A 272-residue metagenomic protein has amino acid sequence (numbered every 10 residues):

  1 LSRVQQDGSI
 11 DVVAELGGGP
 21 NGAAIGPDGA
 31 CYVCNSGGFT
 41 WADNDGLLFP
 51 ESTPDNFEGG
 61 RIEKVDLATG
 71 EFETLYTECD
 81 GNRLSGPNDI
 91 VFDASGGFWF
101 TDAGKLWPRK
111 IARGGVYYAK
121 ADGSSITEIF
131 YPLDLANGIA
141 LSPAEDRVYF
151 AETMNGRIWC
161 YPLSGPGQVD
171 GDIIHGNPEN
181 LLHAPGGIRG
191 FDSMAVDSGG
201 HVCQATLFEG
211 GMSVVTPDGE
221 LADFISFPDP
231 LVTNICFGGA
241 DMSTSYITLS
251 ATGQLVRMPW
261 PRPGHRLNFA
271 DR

Functional and structural regions predicted by a protein language model:
L1-S2, G60-E63, G114-Y117, R157-W159 (+2 more regions): A short loop-to-beta-strand structural motif that recurs across blades of beta-propeller domains
G8-A14, E73-D80, S124-Y131, N177-A184 (+1 more regions): A short beta-strand motif characteristic of beta-propeller blades
L16-L48, N56-R61, C79-F98, G115 (+4 more regions): Beta-rich, blade/repeat-based domains predominating in secreted/periplasmic proteins but also intracellular
S36-G38, A103-K105, T153, L163 (+4 more regions): Short loop/turn segments immediately following the C-termini of beta-strands
P54-G70, R113-D122: Beta-propeller blade signature
N155-R157, Y161-G165, H175-E220: Loop/turn-rich, solvent-exposed surfaces of beta-rich toroidal or solenoidal domains
Y161-D172, P259-R266: Short loop/turn segments immediately following beta-strands, especially the blade-tip and inter-blade linker loops
N234-R272: Blade-level signature of beta-propeller repeat domains, shared across WD40, Kelch, NHL, RCC1 and BNR/Asp-box propellers
